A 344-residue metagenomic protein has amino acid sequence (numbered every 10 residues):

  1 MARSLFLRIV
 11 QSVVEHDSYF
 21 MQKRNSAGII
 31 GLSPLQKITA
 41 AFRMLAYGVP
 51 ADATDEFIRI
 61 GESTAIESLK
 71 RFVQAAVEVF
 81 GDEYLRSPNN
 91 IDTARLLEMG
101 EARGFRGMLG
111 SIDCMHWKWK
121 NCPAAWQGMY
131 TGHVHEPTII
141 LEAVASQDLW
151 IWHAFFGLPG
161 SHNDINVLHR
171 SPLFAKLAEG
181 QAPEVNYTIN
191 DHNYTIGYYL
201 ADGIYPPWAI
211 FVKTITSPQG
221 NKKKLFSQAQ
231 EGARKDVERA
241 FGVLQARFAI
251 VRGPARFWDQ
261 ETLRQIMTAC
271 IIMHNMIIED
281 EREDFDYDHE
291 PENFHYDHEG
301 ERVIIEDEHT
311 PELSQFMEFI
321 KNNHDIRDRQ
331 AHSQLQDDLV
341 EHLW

Functional and structural regions predicted by a protein language model:
M1-W344: Short, polybasic Lys/Arg-rich linear motifs in disordered N-terminal/cytosolic regions
